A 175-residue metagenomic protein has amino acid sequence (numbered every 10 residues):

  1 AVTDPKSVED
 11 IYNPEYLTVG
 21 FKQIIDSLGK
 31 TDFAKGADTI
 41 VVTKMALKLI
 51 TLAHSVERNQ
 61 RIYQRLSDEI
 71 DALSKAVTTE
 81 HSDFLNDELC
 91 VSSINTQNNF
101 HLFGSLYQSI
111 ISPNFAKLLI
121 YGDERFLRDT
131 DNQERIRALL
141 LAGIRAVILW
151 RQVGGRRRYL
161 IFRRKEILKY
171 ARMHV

Functional and structural regions predicted by a protein language model:
V2-C90: Long amphipathic alpha-helical segments with strong coiled-coil/leucine-zipper propensity
K6-V19, T96-L119: An acidic intrinsically disordered interaction segment
K35-V42, R128-I136: Structural motif
K44, K48, S55, R65 (+6 more regions): Charged, amphipathic alpha-helical oligomerization/scaffolding segments
H54, R58-R61, Q108-L119, R145-R156: Charged/polar positions within long, soluble alpha-helices
L118-R128: Short, charged/polar, low-complexity loop and linker segments that flank or interrupt alpha-helical bundles
E134-V175: Alpha-helical oligomerization segments
